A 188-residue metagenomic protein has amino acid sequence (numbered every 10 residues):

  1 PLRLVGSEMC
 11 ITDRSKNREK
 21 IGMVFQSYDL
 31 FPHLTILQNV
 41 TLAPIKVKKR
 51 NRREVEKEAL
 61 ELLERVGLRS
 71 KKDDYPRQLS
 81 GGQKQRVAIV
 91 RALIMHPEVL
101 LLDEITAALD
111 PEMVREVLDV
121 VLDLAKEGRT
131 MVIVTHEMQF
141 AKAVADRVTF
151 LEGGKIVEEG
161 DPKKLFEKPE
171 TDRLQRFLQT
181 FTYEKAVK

Functional and structural regions predicted by a protein language model:
P1-G6: Single conserved hydrophobic/aromatic residue that forms the stacking wall/gate of nucleotide- or nucleobase-binding
S7-P162: ABC family nucleotide-binding domain
K163-K188: C-terminal boundary and immediately downstream tail of ABC-type ATPase nucleotide-binding domains
